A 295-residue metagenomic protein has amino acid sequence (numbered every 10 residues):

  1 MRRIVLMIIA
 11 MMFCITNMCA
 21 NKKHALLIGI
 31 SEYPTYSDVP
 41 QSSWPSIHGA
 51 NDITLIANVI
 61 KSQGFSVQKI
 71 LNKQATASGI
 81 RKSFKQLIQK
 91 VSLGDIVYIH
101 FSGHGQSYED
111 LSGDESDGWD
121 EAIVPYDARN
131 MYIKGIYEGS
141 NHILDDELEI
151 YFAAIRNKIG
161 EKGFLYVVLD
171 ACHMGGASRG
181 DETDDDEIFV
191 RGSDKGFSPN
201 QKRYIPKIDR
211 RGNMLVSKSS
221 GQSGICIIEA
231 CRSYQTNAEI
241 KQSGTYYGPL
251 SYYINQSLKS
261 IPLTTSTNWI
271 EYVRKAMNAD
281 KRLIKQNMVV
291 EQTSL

Functional and structural regions predicted by a protein language model:
M1-I4: Positively charged n-region of N-terminal signal peptides that target proteins for export
L6, C19-L295: Cysteine endopeptidase catalytic domains of the caspase/legumain-like
M7-C14: Bacterial N-terminal signal peptides
